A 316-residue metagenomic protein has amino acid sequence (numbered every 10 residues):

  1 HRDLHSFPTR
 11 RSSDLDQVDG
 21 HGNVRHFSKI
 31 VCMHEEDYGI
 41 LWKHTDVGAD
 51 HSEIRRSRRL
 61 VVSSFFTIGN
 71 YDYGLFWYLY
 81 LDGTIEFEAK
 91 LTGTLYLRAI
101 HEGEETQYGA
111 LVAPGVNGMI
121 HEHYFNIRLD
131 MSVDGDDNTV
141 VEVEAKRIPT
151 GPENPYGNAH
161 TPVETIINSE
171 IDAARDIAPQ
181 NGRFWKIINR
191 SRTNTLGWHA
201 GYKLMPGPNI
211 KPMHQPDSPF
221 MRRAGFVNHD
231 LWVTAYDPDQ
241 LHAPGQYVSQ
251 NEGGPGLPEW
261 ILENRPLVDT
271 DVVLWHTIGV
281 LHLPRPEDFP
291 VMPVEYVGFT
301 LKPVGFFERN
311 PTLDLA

Functional and structural regions predicted by a protein language model:
R2, S6, R10-T84, K90 (+2 more regions): Extended effector regions of multi-domain proteins
